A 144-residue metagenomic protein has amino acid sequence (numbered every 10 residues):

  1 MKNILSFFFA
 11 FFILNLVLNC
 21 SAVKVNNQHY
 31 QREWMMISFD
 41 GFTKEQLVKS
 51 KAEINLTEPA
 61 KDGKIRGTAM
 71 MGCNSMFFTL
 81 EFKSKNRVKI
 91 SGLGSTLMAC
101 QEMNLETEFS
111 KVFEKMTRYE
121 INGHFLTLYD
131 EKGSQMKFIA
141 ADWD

Functional and structural regions predicted by a protein language model:
M1-L5: Positively charged n-region of N-terminal signal peptides that target proteins for export
F7-V17: Bacterial N-terminal signal peptides
L18-D144: Lipid interaction determinants
